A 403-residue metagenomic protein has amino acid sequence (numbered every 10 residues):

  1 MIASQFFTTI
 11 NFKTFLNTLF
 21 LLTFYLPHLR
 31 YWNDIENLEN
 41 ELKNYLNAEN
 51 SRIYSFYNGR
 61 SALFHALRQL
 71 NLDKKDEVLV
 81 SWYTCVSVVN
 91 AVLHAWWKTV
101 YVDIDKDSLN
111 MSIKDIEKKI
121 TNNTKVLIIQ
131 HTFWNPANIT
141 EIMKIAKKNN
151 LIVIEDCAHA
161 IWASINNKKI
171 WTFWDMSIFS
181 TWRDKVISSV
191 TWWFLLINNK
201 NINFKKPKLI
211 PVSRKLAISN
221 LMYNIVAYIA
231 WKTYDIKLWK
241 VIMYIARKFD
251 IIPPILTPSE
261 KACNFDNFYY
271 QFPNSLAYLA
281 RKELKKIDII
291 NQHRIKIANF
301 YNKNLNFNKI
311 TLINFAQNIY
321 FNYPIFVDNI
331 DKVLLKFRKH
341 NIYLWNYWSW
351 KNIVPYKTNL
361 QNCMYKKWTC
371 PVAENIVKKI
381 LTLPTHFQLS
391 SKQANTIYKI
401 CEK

Functional and structural regions predicted by a protein language model:
M1-Q69, D73, A95, I120 (+4 more regions): Conserved PLP-binding active-site segment in aminotransferase class I/II-type PLP enzymes
I2-Q5, I10-Y25, I210-R281, K285: Alpha-helical membrane-targeting segments
E41, I252-L256, K286-L312, K332-K336 (+1 more regions): Conserved PLP-dependent catalytic core of the aminotransferase class-I/II
A66-I120, F337: Conserved PLP-anchoring active-site segment centered on the Schiff-base-forming lysine
D107-L216: Active-site phosphate-binding strand-loop segment of PLP-dependent enzymes
R214-A217, F300, F315, K332-T369 (+1 more regions): Conserved PLP cofactor-binding pocket of PLP-dependent enzymes
F265-L284, I295-N302, T311-P324: Conserved glycine-rich beta-strand-loop-beta hairpin in the small C-terminal domain of fold type I
